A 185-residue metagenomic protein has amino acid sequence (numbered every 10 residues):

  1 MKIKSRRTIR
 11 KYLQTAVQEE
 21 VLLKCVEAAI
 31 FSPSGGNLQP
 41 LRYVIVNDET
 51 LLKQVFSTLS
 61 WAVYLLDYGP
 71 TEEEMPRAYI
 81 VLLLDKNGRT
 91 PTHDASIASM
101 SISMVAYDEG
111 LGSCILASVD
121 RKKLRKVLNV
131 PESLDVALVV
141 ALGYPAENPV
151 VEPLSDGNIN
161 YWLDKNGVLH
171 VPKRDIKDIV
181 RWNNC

Functional and structural regions predicted by a protein language model:
M1-C185: Acidic, surface-exposed loops and disordered segments
